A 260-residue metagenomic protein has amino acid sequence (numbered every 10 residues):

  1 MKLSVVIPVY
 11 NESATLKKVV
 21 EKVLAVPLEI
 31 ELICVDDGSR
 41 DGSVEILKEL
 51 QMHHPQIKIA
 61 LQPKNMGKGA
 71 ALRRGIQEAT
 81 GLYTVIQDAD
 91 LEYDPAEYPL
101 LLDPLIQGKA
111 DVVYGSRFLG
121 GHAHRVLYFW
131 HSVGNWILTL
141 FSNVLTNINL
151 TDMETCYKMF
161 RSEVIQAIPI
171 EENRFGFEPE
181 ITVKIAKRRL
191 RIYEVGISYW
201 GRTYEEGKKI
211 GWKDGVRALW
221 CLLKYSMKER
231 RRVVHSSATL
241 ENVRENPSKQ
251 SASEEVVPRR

Functional and structural regions predicted by a protein language model:
K2-S4, E31, E180: Cell-envelope/extracellular polymer assembly enzymes that use nucleotide-activated donors
E12-A25: Short, well-formed alpha-helical segments that are part of the catalytic scaffolds of diverse glycosyltransferases
E12-T15, S39, K68, D94: Donor nucleotide-sugar binding loop of glycosyltransferases
I30-I33, V44-E78: Conserved donor nucleotide-binding strand/loop of the catalytic core
D36-E45, L91: A conserved acidic beta->alpha catalytic loop
Q62-E78, Y83, P95-F175, W200-C221: Acceptor/aglycone-binding surface of glycosyltransferases and processive sugar-polymer synthases
L145-I148, I170-R260: Hydrophobic helical membrane-anchoring modules
